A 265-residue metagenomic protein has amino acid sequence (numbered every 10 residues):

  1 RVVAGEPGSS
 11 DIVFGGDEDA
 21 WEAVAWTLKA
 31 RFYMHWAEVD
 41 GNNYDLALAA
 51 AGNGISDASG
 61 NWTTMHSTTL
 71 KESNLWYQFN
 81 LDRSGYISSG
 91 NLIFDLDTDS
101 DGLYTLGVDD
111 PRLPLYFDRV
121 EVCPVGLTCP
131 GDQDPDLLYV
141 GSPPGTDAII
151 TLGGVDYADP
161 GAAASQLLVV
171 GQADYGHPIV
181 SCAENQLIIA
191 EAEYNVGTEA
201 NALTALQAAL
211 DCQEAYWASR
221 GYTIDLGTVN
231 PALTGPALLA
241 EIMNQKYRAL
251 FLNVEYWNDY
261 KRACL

Functional and structural regions predicted by a protein language model:
R1-I188, A192-A208, C212, G235-L239: Structured, solvent-exposed acidic/aromatic patches
D45-L46, A218, N258: Sparse recognition of residues in long alpha-helices and their boundaries
L70-W76, T228, A263-L265: Short alpha-helical linear motifs
G161-S165, W217, G227, L265: Membrane-proximal, proline-rich intrinsically disordered regions
Q186, E214, T234, A240-L265: C-terminal functional modules
L210-V229: C-terminal beta-barrel architecture of Gram-negative outer-membrane proteins
